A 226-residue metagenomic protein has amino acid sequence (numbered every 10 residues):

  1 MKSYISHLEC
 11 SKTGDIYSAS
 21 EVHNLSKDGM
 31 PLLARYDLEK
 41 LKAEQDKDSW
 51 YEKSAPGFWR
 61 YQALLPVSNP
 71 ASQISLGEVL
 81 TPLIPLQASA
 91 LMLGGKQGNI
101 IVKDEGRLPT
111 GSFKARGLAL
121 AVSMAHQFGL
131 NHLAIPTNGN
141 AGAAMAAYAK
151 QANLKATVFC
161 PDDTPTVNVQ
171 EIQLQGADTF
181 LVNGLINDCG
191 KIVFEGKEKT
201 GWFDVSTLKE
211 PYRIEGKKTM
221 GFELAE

Functional and structural regions predicted by a protein language model:
M1-E226: PLP-dependent amino-acid enzyme catalytic core
